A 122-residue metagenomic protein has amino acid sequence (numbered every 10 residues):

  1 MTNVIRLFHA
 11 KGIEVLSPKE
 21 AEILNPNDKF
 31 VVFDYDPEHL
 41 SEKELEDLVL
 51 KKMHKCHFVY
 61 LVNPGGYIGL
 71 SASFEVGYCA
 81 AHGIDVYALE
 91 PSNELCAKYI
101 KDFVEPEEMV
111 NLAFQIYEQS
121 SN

Functional and structural regions predicted by a protein language model:
M1-N122: Conserved catalytic or regulatory cores that recognize and/or transform ribose-phosphate-containing ligands
